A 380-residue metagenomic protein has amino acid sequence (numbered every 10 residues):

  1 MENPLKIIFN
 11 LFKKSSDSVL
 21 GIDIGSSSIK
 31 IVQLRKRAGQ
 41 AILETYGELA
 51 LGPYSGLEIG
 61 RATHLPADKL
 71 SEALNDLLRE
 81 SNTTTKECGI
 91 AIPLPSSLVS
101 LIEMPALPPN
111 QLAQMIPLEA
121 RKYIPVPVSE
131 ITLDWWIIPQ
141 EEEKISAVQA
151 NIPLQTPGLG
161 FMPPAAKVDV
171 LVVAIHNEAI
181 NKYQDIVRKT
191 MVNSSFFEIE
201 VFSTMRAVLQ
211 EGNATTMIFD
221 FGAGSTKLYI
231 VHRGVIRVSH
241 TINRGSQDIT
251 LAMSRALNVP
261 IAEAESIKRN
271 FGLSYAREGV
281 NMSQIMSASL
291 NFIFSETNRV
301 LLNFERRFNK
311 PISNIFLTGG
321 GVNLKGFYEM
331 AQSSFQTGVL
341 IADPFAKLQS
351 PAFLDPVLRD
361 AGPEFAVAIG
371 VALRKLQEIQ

Functional and structural regions predicted by a protein language model:
M1-Q380: Hydrophobic/aromatic-enriched cytosolic interaction surfaces used to assemble or bind macromolecules
